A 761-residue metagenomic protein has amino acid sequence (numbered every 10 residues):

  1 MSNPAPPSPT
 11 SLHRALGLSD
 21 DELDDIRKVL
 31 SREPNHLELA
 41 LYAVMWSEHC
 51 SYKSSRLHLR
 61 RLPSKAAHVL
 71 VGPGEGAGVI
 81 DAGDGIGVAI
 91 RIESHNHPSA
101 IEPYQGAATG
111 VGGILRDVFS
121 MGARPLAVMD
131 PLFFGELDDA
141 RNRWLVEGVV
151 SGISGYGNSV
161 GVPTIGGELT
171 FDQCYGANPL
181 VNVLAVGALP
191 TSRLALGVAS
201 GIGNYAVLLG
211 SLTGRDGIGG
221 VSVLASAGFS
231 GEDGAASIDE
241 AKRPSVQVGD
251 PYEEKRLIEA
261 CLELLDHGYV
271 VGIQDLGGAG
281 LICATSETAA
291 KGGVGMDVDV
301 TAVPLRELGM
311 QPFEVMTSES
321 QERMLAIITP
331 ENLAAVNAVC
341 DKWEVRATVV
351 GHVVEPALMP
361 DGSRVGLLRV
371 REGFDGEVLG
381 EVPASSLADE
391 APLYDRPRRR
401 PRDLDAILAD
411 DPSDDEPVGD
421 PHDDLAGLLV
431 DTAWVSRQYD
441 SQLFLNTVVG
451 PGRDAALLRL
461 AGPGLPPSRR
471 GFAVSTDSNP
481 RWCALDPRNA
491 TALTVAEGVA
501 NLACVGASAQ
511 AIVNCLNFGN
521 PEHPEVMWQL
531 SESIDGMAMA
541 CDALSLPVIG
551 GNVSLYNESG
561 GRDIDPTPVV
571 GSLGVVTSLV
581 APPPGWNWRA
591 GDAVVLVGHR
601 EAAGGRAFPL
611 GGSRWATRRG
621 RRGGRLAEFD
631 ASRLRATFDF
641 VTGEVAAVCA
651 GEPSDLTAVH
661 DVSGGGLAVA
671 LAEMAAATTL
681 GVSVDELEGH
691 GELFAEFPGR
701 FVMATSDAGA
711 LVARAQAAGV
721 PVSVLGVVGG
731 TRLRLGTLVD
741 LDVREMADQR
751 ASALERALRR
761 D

Functional and structural regions predicted by a protein language model:
M1-P73, G83: Alpha-helical propensity feature that highlights long, continuous alpha-helices across diverse contexts
P4-L16, D20-E22, I26-L39, A177-P179 (+7 more regions): Glycine-/charge-enriched secondary-structure boundary and capping motifs
D20-R27, A40-A43, R56, V111-L115 (+11 more regions): Predominant activation on well-ordered alpha-helical scaffold segments within soluble catalytic domains
W46, C50, R56-T109, G113-F119 (+6 more regions): Non-catalytic terminal/interface segments that mediate subunit docking, oligomerization, and allosteric communication
L57, P63-A67, S151, L169-D172 (+7 more regions): Intrinsically disordered, low-complexity boundary segments flanking structured domains
E75-V345, V349-L358, G362-G366, G464 (+9 more regions): Mobile "lid/hinge" segments at catalytic clefts and subdomain interfaces of large enzymes
